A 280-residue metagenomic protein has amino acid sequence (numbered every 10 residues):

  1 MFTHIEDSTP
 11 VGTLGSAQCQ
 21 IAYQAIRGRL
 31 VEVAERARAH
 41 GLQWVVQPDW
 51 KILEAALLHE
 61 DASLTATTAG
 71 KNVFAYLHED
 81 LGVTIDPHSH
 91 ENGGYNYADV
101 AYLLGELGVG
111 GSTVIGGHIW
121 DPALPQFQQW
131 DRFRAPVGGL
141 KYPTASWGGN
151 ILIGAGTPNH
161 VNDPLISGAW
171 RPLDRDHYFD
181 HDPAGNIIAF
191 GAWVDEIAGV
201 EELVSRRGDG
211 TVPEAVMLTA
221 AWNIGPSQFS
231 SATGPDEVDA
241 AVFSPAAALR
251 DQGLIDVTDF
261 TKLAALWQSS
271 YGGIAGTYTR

Functional and structural regions predicted by a protein language model:
M1-A75, P213-S227, E237, A241-A265: Active-site beta->alpha N-cap acidic-glycine motif
H4, H40, H59, H78 (+5 more regions): Histidine (H) residue identity feature
G12-G15, Q43, A55-D61, H90 (+5 more regions): Generic detector of ordered, mature protein regions
A22-I26, T65-A66, G93-Y97, D195-I197: Phosphate/oxyanion-binding active-site loops and adjacent basic polyanion-contact surfaces
P48-P125: Substrate-binding cleft of extracellular glycoside hydrolase catalytic domains
G105-Q228, A247-D256, F260-T279: Active-site-adjacent pocket scaffolds in enzyme catalytic domains
F229-T233: Long, repeat-rich segments with strong aromatic
